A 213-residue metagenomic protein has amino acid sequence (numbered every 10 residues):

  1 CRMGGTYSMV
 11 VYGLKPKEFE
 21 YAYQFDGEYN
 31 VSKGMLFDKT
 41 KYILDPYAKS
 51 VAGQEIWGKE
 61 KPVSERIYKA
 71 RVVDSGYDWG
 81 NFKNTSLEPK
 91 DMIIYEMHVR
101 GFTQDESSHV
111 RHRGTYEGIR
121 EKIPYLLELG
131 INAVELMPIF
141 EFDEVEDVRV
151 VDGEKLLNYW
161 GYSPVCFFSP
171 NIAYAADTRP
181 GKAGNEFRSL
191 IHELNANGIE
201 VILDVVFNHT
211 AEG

Functional and structural regions predicted by a protein language model:
R2-E96, T103-S108: The feature marks proteins involved in alpha-glucan
N81-S86, I123-G130, I191-H192: Short amphipathic alpha-helices and their capping/turn segments at secondary-structure boundaries
I93-Y95, V134-L136, V201-L203: Hydrophobic faces of well-ordered beta-strands that scaffold small-molecule active sites in alpha/beta enzyme cores
R100-V134: A conserved hydrophobic secondary-structure block that centers on an alpha-helix together with its immediately flanking
S108-T115, E146-A196, A211-G213: Aromatic- and acidic-residue-enriched carbohydrate-binding clefts of CAZyme catalytic domains
L126-E154: Carboxylate/His-rich catalytic cores and anion/metal-binding grooves
G130, A196-I199: Secondary-structure transition into beta-strands, especially the periplasmic turns and strand N-termini that construct
M137-E144, V205-G213: Short, solvent-exposed turn/loop segments enriched in Gly/Ser/Thr/Pro and often Arg
